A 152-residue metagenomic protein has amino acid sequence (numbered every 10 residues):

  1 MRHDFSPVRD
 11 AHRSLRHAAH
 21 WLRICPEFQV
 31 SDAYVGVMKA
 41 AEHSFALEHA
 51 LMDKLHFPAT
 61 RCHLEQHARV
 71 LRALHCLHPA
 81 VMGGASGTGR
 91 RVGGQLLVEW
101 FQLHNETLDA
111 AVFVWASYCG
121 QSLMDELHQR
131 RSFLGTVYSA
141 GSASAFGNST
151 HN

Functional and structural regions predicted by a protein language model:
M1-N152: Small-residue-biased structural context
